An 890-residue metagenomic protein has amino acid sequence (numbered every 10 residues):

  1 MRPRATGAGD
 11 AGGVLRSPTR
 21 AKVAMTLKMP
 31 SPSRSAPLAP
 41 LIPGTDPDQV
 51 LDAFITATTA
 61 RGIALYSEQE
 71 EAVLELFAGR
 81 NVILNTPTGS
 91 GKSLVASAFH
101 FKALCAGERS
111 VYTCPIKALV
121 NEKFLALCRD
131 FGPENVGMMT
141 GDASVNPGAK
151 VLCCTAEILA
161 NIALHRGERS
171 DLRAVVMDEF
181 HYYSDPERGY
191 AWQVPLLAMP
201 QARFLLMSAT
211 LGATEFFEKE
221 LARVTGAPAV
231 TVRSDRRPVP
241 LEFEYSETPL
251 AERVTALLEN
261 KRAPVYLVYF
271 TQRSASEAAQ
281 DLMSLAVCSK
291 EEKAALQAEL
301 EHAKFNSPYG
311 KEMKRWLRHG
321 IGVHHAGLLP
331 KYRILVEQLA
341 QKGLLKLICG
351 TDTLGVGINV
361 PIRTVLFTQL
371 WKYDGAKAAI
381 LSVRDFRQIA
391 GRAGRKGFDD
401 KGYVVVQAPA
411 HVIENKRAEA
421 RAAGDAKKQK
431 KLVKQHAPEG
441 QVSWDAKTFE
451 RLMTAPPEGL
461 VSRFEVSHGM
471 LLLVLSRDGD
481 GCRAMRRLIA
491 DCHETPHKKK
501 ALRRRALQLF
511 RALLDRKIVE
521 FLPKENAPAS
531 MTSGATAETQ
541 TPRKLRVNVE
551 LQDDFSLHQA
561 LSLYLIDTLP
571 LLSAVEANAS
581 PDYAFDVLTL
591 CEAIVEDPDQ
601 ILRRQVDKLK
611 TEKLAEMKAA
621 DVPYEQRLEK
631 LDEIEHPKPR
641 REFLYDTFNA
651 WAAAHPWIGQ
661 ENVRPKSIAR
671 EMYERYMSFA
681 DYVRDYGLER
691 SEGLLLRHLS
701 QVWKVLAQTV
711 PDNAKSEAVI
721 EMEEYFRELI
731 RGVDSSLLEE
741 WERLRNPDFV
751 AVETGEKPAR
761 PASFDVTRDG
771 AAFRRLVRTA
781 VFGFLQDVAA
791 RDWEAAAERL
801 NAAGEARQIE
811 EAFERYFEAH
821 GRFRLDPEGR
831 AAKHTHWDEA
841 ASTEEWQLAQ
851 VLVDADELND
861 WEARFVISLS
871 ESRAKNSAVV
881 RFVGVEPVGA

Functional and structural regions predicted by a protein language model:
G7, V14-L74, A78-V82, V287-R318: Helicase-associated low-complexity/disordered flanking segments
A11, G322, K342, L432-E794 (+3 more regions): Non-catalytic terminal extensions of ATP-dependent helicases
I55-A57, G62-V239, S246, P264-S289: Conserved P-loop/Walker A NTP-binding site and adjacent catalytic elements of P-loop NTPases
V111-T113, N121, C128-G137, Q272-L347 (+1 more regions): Conserved C-terminal RecA-like helicase domain
K117, A160, F180-S184, G322 (+3 more regions): Catalytic acidic motif of RecA-like/P-loop NTPases
G148-L164, H319-P330, L339-N359: Conserved two-lobed SF2 helicase motor
S246-F270, E277, I334-K342: Conserved interdomain hinge at the start of the Helicase C-terminal
T364-F367, W371-Y373, A379-A420: Conserved segment of the helicase C-terminal RecA-like domain
